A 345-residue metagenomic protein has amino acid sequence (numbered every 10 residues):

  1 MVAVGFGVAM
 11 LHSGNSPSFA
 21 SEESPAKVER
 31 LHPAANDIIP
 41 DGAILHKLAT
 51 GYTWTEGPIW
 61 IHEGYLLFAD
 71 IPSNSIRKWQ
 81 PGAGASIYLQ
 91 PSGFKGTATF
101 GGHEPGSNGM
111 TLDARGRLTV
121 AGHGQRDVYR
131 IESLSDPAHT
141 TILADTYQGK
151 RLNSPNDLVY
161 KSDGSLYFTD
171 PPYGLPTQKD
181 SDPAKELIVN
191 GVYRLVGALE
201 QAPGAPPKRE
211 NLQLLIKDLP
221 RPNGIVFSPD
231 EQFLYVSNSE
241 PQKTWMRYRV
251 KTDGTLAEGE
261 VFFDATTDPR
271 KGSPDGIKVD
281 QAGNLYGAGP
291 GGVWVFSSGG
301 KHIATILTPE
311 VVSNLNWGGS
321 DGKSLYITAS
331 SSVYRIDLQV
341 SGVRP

Functional and structural regions predicted by a protein language model:
M1-H12: Bacterial N-terminal signal peptides
P17-P345: Sequence-structural signature of mature extracellular/luminal beta-sheet repeat domains, prominently beta-propellers
